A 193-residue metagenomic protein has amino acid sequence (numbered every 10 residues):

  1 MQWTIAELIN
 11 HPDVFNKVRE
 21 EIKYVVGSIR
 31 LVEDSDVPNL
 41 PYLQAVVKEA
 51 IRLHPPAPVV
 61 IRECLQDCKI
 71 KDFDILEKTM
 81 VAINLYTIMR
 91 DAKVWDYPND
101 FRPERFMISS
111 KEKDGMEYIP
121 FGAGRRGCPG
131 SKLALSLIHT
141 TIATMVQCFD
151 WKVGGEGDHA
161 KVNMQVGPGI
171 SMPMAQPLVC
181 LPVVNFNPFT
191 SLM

Functional and structural regions predicted by a protein language model:
M1-K23, A50, L76-N84, I119-P120 (+2 more regions): Central I-helix of cytochrome P450 enzymes
H11-V14, R19, D114, S131-M172: Cytochrome P450 heme-binding "Cys pocket" and the immediately downstream C-terminal segment
V32-P41, I70-F73, K111, R126-A134 (+1 more regions): Conserved, non-catalytic sequence blocks in retroelement Pol enzymes and Pol-derived host proteins
E33-K71, A92, N99, Q176: Conserved cytochrome P450 K-helix E-x-x-R motif and the immediately C-terminal K′/meander segment
V37, I83-S110: Conserved cytochrome P450 K-helix/beta-meander segment immediately N-terminal to the heme-binding cysteine loop
K93-W95, E112-K113, K132, T190-M193: Short conserved micro-motifs at the rims of enzyme active sites and ligand-binding pockets
S109-I119: Active-site-adjacent bridging/hinge elements
I170-M193: C-terminal helix/juxtamembrane-tail motif
